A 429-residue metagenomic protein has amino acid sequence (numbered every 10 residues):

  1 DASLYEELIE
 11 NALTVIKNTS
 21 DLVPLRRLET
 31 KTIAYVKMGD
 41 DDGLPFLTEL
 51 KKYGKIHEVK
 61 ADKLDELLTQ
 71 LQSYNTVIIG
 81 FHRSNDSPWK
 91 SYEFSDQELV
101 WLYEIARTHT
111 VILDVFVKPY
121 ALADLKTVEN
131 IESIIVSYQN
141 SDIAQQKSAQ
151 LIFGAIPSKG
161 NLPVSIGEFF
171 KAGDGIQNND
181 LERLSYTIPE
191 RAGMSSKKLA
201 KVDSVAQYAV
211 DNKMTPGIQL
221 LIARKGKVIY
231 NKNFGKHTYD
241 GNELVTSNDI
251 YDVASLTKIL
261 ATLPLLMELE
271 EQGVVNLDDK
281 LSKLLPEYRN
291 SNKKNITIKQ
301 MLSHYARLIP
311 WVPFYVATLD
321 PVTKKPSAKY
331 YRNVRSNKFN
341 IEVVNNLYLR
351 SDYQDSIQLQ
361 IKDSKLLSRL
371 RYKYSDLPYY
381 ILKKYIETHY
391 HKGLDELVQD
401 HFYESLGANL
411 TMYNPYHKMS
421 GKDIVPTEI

Functional and structural regions predicted by a protein language model:
D1-S195: Preference for extracellular/luminal or secreted protein segments
S3, D96, Q139-Q146, G193-A200 (+8 more regions): Soluble non-cytosolic domains of exported or imported proteins
I9, L13, L47, L99-L102 (+10 more regions): Extracytoplasmic/secreted envelope proteins and their assembly/folding machinery, especially bacterial periplasmic
L13-D21, F153-P157, Q207, D211 (+7 more regions): Sec-exported extracytoplasmic/periplasmic mature domains
K90-S91, I134-Y138, I188-M194, I250-D252 (+3 more regions): Second-shell loop/turn segments in exported
A192-V253, V274-N276: Short, conserved catalytic-motif segment at the N-terminal edge
N212-Q219, G241-M301, S364-P378: Short active-site loop at a secondary-structure junction that contains or immediately precedes the catalytic residue(s)
K294-I429: Short, surface-exposed loop or secondary-structure junction motifs that flank catalytic or metal-binding residues
